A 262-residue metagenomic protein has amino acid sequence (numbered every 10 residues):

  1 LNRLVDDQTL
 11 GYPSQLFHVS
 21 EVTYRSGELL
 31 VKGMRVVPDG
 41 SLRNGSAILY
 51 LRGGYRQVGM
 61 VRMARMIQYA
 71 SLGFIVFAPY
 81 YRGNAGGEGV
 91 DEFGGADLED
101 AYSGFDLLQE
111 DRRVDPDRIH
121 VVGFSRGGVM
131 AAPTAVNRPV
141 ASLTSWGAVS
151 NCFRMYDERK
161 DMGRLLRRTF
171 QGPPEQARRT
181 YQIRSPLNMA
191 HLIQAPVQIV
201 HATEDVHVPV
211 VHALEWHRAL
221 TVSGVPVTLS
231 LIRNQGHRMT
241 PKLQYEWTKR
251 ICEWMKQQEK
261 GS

Functional and structural regions predicted by a protein language model:
N2-S41: N-terminal cap/lid segment of alpha/beta-hydrolase-fold proteins
S41-G45, Y50-G89, F153: Short substrate-entry loop that stabilizes the transition state in hydrolases
E92-R112: Alpha/beta-hydrolase active-site loop
V114-S125: Alpha/beta-hydrolase fold nucleophile elbow
T144-R154: Active-site nucleophile loop of the alpha/beta-hydrolase fold
F153-M189, A195: Mobile cap/lid helix-loop segments that gate and shape the active-site cleft of serine hydrolases
I193, I199-H201, D205: Short beta-strand/loop motif that positions the catalytic acidic residue of the alpha/beta-hydrolase fold
L214, T221-S262: C-terminal catalytic histidine-bearing segment of alpha/beta-hydrolase fold enzymes
